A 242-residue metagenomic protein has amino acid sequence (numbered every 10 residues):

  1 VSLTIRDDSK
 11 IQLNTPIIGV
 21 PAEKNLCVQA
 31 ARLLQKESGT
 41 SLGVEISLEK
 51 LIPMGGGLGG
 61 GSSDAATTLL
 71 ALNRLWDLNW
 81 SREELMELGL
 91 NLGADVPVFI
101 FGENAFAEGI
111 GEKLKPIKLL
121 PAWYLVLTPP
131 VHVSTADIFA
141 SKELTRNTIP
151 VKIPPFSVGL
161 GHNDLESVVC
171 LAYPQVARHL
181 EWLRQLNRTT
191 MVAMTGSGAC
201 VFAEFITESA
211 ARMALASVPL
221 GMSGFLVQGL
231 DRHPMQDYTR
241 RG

Functional and structural regions predicted by a protein language model:
V1-G56, R74, L78-E83, I110 (+2 more regions): ATP-binding N-lobe of GHMP and related small-molecule kinases
V1-L3, C27, G61, L127 (+3 more regions): Residue-level signal for inorganic ion chemistry
D7-V20, T68, L90, P155-N163: Short, basic/glycine-rich phosphate-binding loops at helix/coil junctions that contact nucleotide phosphates
C27, G57-S63, D95, N104 (+2 more regions): Gly/Ser/Thr-rich beta-alpha loop segments that engage phosphate groups in nucleotides
R32, T67-R74, E87-L90: A broadly conserved amphipathic alpha-helix scaffold signal in soluble, globular proteins
S47-W76, M191-F205: Glycine/serine-rich anion-binding loops at beta->alpha junctions that coordinate negatively charged ligand groups
L78-M191, E204-G242: ATP-dependent small-molecule kinase catalytic core of the GHMP/sugar-kinase superfamily and closely related
